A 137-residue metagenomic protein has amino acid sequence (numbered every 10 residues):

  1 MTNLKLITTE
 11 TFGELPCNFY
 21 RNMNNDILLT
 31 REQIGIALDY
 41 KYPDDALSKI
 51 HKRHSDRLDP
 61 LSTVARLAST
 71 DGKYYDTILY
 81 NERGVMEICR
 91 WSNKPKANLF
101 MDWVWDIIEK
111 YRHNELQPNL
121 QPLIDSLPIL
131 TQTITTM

Functional and structural regions predicted by a protein language model:
M1-I129: An anion-engaging/catalytic patch
S126, T133-T136: Heptad-repeat coiled-coil/leucine-zipper oligomerization helices
